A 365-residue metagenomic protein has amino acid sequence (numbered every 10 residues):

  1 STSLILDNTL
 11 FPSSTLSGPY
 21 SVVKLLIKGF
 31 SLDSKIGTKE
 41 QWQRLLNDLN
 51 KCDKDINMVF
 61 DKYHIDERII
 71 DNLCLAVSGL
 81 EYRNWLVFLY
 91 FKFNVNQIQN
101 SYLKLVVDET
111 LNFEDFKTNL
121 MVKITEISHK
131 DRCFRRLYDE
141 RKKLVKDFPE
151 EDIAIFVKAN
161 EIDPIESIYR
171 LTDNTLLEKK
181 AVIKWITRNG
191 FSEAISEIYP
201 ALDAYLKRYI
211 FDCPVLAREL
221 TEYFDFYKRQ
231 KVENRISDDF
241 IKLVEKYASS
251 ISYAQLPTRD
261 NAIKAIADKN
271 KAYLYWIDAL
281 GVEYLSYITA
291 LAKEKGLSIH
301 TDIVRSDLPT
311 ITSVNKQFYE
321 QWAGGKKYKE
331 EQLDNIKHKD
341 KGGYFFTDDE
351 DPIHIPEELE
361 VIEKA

Functional and structural regions predicted by a protein language model:
S1-A272, A279-A365: …; additionally, a secondary subgroup of soluble metalloenzymes is captured
